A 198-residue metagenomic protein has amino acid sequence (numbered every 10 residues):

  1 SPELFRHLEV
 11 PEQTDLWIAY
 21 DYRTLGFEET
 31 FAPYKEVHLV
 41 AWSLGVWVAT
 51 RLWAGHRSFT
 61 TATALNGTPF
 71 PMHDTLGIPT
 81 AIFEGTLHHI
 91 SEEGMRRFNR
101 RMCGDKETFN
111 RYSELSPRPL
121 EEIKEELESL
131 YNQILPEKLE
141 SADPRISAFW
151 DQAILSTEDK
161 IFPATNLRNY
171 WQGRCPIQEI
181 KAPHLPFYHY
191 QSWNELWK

Functional and structural regions predicted by a protein language model:
S1-G26: Conserved HGGG/HGGXW glycine-rich cap/lid loop of the alpha/beta-hydrolase fold
V40-A49: Gly/Ala-rich beta-loop-alpha elbow adjacent to hydrolase catalytic centers
G55-H89, E126-Y131, Y190: Flexible "cap/lid" loop of the alpha/beta hydrolase fold
P71-E114: Helix-rich cap/lid subdomain of alpha/beta-hydrolase
R111-E140: Hydrophobic, aromatic-rich cap/lid helix
S147-A148, A153-L155, D159: Short beta-strand/loop motif that positions the catalytic acidic residue of the alpha/beta-hydrolase fold
I161, Q178-W197: Catalytic histidine-centered segment of alpha/beta-hydrolase-like enzymes
